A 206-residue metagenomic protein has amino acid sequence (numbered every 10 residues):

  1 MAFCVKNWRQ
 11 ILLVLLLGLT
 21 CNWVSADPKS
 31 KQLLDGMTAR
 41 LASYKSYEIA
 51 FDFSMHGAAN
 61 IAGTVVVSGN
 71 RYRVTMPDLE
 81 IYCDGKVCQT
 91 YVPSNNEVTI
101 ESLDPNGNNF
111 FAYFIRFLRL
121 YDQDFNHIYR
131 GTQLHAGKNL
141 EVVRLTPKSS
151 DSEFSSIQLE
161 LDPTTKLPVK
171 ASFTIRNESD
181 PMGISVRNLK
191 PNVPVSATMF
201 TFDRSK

Functional and structural regions predicted by a protein language model:
A2, G18, N22-A59, S68-R71 (+3 more regions): N-terminal leader/targeting segments and the immediate start of mature chains
A2-L12: Bacterial N-terminal signal peptides that target proteins for export
I11-L19: Sec-dependent N-terminal signal peptides
Q32, L118-R130, G183-I184: A short, amphipathic edge element
L41, G107-D122: Short, solvent-exposed helix-to-loop capping segments enriched in aromatics
F53-M55, M76-P77, Y91-P93, S172-R176: Beta-turn initiation residues at beta-strand->coil junctions
A62-F111, M182: An acidic-aromatic
R130-S205: Gly/Pro-enriched, hydrophobic low-complexity segments that function as extracytoplasmic propeptides/linkers
